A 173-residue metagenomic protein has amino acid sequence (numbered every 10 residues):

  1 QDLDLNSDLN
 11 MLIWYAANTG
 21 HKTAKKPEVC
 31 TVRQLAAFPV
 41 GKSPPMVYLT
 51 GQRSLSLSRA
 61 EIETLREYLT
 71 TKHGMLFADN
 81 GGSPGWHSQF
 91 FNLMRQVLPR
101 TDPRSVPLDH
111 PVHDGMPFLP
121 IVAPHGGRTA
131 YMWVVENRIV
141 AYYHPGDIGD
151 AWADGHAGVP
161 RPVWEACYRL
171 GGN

Functional and structural regions predicted by a protein language model:
Q1-M46, T50-S54, I148-G149, G155-N173: Aromatic-Pro/Gly-enriched surface loop or interdomain linker that acts as a lid/target-recognition segment
D8-L12, I62-R66, H87-F91, G171: Extracytoplasmic/secreted envelope proteins and their assembly/folding machinery, especially bacterial periplasmic
H21-Q34, A78-G82, T101-D109: Surface-exposed patches in mature extracellular/periplasmic domains of secreted proteins
E28-A36, S58-T64, H125-T129: Alpha-helical scaffolding within the catalytic cores of extracellular/periplasmic polymer-degrading hydrolases
F38-S43, L69-T71, M132-N137: Extracellular/periplasmic catalytic domains that process cell-envelope and extracellular macromolecules
P45-L49, M75-D79, D102-S105, V140-H144: Structural recognition of the beta-strand scaffold that forms the well-ordered cores of secreted hydrolase catalytic
M46-H87: Short alpha-beta junction capping motif
P84-G172: An acidic, glycine-rich "communication" segment
